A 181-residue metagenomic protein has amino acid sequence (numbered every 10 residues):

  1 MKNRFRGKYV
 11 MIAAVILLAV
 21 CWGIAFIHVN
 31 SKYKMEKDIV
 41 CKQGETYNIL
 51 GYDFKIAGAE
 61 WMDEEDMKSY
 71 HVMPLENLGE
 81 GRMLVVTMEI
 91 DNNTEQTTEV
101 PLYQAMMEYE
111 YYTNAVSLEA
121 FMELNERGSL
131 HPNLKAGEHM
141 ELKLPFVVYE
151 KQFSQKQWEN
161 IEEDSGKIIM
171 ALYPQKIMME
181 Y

Functional and structural regions predicted by a protein language model:
K2-V85, E89-Y181: Conserved functional micro-motifs across diverse proteins
